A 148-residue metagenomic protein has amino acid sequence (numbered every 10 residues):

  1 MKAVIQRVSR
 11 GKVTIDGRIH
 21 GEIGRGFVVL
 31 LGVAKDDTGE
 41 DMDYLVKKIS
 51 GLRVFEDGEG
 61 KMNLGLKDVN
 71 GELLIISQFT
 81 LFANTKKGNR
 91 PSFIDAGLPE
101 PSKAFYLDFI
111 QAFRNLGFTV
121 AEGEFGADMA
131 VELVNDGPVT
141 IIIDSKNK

Functional and structural regions predicted by a protein language model:
M1, S9-G11, G71, S77 (+2 more regions): Change "...and in nucleic-acid phosphodiester-cleaving endonucleases..." to "...and in nucleic-acid processing enzymes
M1-V29: Long, amphipathic alpha-helical "stalk/connector" segments that mediate intersubunit docking and mechanical coupling
I5-R7, V33, S77-Q78, L133-N135 (+1 more regions): Flexible glycine-/small-residue-rich
R18-N70, L81-Q111, L116: Compact, glycine-rich, soluble single-domain proteins
G26-V28, L73, D136-T140: Structural motif
L45, I76, V139: Residue-level signal for inorganic ion chemistry
G58-L73, A121-L133: Glycine/charge-rich, flexible interdomain linkers and switch-proximal surface loops that mediate coupling
F93-K148: Positively charged, low-complexity, intrinsically disordered RNA-binding extensions
